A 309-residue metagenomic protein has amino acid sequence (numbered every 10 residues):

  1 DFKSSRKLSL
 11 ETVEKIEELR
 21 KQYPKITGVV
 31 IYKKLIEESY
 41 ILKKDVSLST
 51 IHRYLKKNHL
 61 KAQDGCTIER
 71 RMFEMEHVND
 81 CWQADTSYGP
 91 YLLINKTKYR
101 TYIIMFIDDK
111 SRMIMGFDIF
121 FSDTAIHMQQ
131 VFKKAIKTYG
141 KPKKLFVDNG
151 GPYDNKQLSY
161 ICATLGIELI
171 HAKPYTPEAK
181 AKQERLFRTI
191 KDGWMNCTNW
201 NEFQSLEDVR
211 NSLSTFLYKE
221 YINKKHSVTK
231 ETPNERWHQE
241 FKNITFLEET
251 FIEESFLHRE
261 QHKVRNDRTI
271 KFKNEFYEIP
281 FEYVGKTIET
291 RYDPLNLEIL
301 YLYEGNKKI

Functional and structural regions predicted by a protein language model:
D1-P90, P177: Basic, flexible linker segments flanking DNA-binding modules in nucleic acid-interacting mobile-element proteins
I16, I31, I51, D85 (+8 more regions): Mobile genetic element proteins and their domesticated derivatives, centered on retroelements and DNA transposons
L35, S159-E253, P294: Charged alpha-helix within mobile-element recombinases
N95-Y102, M113: Short, flexible loop/turn motifs enriched in small residues
Y99, F117-K141: Active-site beta-loop-alpha junctions of metal-dependent nucleic acid enzymes, especially the RNase H-like/DDE
D108-D109, Y303: Short, acidic, Ser/Thr-enriched surface-loop or helix-capping motifs
D123, T138-N155, K173: Acidic/histidine-rich, metal-coordinating catalytic segments
L217, Y221-I309: C-terminal, beta-rich DNA-binding module of retroviral/retroelements integrases
